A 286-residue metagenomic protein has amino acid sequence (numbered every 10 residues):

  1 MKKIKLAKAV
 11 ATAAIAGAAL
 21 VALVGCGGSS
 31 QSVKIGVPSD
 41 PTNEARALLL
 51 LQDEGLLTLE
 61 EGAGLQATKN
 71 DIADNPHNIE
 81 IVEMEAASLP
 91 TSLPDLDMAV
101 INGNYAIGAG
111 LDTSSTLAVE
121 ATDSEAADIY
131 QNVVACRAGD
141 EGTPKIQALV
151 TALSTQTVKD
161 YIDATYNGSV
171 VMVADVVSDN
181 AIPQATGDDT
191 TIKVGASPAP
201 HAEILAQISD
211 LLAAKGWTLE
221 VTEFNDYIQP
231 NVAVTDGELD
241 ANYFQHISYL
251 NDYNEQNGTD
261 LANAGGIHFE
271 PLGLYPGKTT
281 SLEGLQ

Functional and structural regions predicted by a protein language model:
V21-G25: C-terminal motif of bacterial Sec signal peptides marking the signal peptidase cleavage site
G27-S29: Bacterial signal peptide processing site
Q31-G36, G187-A199, W217-E223: Short, well-ordered beta-strand elements
A47-L48, K145, T151-A174: Periplasmic-binding protein-like
A63-T91, V221-V232: Short helix-initiation/N-cap motifs at beta->coil->alpha
E85-A86, P94-L96, I101-I107, P198-A199 (+3 more regions): Beta->alpha turn/N-cap motifs
D95, G108-T122, D252-A264, T279: Ligand-binding "clamshell"
Y130-A148, P271-G284: A bilobed periplasmic-binding-protein/Venus flytrap-type ligand-binding module shared by bacterial periplasmic
